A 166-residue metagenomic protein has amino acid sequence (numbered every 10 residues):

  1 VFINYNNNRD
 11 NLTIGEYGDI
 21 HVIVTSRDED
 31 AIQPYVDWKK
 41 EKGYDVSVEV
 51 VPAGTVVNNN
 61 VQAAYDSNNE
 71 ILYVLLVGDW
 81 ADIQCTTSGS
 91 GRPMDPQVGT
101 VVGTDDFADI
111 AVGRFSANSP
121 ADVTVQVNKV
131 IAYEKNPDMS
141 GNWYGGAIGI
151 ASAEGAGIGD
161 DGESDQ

Functional and structural regions predicted by a protein language model:
V1-Q166: Cysteine-dependent hydrolase recognition
